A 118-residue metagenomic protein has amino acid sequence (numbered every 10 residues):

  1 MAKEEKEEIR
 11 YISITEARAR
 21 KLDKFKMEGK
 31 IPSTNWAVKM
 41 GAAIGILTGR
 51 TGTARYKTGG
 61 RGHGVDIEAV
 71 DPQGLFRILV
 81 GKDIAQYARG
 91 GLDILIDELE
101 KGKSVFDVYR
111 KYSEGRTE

Functional and structural regions predicted by a protein language model:
A2-I9, T15-W36, M40, T58-V65 (+1 more regions): Surface-exposed, Lys/Arg-rich phosphate-binding patches that contact polyanionic backbones
R10, R18-R20, R50, R55 (+5 more regions): Arginine residue identity/basic-tract feature
P32-Y56, L99-S104: Short, basic amphipathic alpha-helical segments that act as recognition/interaction helices in nucleic-acid-binding
L47-D83: Short, positively charged interaction helices/loops
A69-T117: Intrinsically disordered, low-complexity, charge-dense segments enriched in Lys/Arg and Glu/Asp interspersed
